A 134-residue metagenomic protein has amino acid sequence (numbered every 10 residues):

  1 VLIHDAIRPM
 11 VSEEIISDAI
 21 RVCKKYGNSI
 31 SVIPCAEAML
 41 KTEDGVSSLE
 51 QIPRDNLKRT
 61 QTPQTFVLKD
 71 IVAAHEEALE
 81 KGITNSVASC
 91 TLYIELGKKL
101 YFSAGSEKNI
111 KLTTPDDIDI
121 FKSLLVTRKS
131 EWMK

Functional and structural regions predicted by a protein language model:
V1-L2: Short aromatic/hydrophobic "clamp" motif used to bind/position activated sugar donors
D5: Substrate/cofactor-recognition hotspot
R8-M10, E37-L40, N109-K111, I118-D119: Short, active-site-adjacent cap segments at secondary-structure transitions
M10-S103, K134: Conserved core of the sugar-phosphate nucleotidyltransferase
N109-K134: Hydrophobic helical membrane-anchoring modules
